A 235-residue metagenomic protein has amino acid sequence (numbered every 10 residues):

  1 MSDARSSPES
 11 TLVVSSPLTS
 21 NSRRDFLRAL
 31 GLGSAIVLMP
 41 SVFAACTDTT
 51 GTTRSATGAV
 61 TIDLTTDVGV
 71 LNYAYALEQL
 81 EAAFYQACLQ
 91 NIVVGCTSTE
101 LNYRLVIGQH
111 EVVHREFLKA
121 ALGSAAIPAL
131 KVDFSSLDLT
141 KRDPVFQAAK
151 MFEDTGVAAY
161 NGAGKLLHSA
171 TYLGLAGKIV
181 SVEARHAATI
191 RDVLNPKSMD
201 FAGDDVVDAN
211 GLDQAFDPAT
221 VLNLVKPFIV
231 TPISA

Functional and structural regions predicted by a protein language model:
S2-N21, L30-L38, V42, D48-A235: All-alpha RGS (Regulator of G-protein Signaling) helical domain and cognate RGS-like helical scaffolds
